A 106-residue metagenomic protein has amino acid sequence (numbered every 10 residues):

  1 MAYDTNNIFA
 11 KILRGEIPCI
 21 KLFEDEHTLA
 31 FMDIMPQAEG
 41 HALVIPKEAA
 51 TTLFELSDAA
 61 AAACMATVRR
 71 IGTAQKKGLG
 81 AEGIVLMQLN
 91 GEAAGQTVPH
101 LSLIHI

Functional and structural regions predicted by a protein language model:
M1-I104: HIT superfamily nucleotide-processing domains
